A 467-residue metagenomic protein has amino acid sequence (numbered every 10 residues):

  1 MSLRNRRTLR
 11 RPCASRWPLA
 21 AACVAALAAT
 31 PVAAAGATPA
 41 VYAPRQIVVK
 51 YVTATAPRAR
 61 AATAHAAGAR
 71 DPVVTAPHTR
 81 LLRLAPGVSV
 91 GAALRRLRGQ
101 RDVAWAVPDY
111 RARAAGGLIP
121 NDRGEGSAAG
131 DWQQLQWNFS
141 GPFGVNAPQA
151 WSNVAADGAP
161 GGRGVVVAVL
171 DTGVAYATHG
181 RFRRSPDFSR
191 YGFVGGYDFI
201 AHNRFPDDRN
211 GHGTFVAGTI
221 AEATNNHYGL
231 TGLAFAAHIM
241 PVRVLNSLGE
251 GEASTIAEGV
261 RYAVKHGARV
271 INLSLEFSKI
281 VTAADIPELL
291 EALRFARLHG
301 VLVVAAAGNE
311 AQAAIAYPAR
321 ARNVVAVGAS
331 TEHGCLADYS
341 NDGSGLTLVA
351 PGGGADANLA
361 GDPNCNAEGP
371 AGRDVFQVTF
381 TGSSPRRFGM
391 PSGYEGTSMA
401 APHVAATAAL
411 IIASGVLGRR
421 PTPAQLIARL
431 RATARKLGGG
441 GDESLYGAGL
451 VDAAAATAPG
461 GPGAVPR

Functional and structural regions predicted by a protein language model:
M1-A14: N-terminal secretory signal peptides that target proteins for export/translocation
P18-T30: Bacterial N-terminal signal peptides
A34-D131: Primarily auto-inhibitory N-terminal propeptides
V49, L82, V103-A106, A150 (+4 more regions): Generic structural signal for small/hydrophobic residues in well-ordered secondary structure, especially within
P77, R98-V166, V174-D187, Y197 (+3 more regions): Protease zymogen maturation seam
Q149-G195, H202-A253, H266-R269, R320-N323 (+7 more regions): Subtilisin-like serine protease catalytic core
D171, V301, A319-A413, A454-A455: Extracellular S/T/G-rich loop segment that most often corresponds to the catalytic His/Ser-adjacent loop
V264-S278, P287, A292, H299-V301 (+3 more regions): C-terminal subdomain of the subtilisin-like protease fold in secreted/lumenal serine endopeptidases
